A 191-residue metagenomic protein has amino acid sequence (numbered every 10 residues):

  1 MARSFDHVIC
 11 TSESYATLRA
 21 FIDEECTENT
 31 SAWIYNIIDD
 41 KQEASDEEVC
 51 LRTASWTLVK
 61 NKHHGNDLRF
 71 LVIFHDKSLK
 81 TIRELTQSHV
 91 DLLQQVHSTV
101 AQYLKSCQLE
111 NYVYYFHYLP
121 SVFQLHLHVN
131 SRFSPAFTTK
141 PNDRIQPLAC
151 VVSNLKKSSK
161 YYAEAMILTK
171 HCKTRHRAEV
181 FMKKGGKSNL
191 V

Functional and structural regions predicted by a protein language model:
M1-V191: HIT superfamily nucleotide-processing domains
